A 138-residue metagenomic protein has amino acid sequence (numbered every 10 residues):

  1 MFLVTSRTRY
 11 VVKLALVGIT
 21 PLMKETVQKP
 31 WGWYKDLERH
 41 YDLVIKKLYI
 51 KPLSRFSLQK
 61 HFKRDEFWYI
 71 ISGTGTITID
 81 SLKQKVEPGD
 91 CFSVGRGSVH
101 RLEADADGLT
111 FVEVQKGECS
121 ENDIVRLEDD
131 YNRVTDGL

Functional and structural regions predicted by a protein language model:
L14: Cationic, low-complexity basic patches in intrinsically disordered or flexible, solvent-exposed regions
M23-K29, R101-L138: Double-stranded beta-helix
K24-K60, R64-D65: A short glycine-rich, His/Asp/Glu-containing loop-to-beta-strand
K63-T76: Glycine- and acidic-residue-biased ligand/ion/polar-headgroup-sensing regions
S81-V99: Short acidic-glycine-tyrosine-enriched beta hairpin
